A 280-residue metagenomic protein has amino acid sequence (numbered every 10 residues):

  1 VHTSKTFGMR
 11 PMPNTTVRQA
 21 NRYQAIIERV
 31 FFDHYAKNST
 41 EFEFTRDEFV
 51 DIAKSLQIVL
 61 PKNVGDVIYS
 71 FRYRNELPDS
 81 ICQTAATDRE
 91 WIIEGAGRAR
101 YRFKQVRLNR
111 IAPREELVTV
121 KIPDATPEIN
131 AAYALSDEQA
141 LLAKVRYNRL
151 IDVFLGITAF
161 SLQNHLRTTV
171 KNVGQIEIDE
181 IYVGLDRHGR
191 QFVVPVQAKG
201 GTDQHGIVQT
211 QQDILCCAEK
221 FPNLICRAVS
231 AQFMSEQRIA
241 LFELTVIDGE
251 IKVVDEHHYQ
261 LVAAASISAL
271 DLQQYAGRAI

Functional and structural regions predicted by a protein language model:
R10-A25, I68-E115: Charged low-complexity interaction tracts in eukaryotic proteins
R10-D47, D51-I58: Positively charged, polyanion-binding regions of nucleic-acid-associated proteins
R114-L155, A159-S161, H165: N-terminal, charge-rich interaction modules
V145, D179-G184, Q191-G200, D213: Conserved catalytic cores of phosphodiester-cleaving nucleases, focusing on short active-site segments
F154-R187: Active-site metal-binding core of divalent-cation-utilizing nuclease and nuclease-like domains
V173, H188-F192, T202-Q212: Active-site-adjacent loop/helix micro-motif of nuclease/hydrolase catalytic cores
V194, K199-Q204, A218-I247: Nucleic-acid nuclease catalytic cores
A231-I280: Domain-level recognition of nuclease-like catalytic cores that cleave nucleotide substrates
